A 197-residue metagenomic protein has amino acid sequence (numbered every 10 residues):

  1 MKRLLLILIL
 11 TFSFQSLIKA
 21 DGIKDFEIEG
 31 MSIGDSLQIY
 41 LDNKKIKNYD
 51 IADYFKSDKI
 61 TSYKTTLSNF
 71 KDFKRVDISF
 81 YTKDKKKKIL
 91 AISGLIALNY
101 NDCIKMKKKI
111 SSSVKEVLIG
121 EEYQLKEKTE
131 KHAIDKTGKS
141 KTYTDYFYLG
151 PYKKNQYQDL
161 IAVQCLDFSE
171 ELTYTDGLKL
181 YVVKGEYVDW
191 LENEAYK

Functional and structural regions predicted by a protein language model:
L4-S16: Sec-dependent N-terminal signal peptides
T11, N69, K83-K85, K136-S140: Sterically constrained small-residue positions within well-ordered secondary structures of folded domains
S13-Q15, E27, K74, S169: Compositionally biased, low-structure terminal segments
A20-I60, A91-K197: Non-cytosolic coordination micro-motifs
Y63-K86: Compositionally biased P/S/T/G-rich terminal and signal peptide-adjacent segments that lie outside catalytic cores
